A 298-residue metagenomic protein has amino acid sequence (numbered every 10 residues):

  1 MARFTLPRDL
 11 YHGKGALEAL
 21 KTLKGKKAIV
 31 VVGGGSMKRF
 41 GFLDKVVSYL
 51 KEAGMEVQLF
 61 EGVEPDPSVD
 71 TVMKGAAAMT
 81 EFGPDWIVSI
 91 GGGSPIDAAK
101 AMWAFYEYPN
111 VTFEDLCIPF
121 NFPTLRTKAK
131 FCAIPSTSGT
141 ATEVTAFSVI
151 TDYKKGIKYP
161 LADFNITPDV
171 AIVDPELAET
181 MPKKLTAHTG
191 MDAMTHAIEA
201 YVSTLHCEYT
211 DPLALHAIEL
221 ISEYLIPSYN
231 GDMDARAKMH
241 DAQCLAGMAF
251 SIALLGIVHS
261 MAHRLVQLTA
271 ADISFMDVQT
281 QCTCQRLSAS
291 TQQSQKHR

Functional and structural regions predicted by a protein language model:
M1-W86: ATP/NTP phosphate-donor binding region
R8, K14-G15, G33-G34, V63 (+9 more regions): Fold-independent oxyanion-binding glycine-rich loops and adjacent beta-strand/coil segments at enzyme active sites
D9, A28-I29, Q58, D85-V88 (+6 more regions): Structural motif
D70-E176: Glycine/threonine-rich beta-strand-loop-alpha-helix active-site module that forms ligand/phosphate-binding
G139, C244-F275: Glycine-rich phosphate/pyrophosphate-binding beta-alpha loops
F147-A253: Carboxylate- and glycine-rich phosphate/diphosphate-binding segment that chelates Mg2+/Mn2+
Q267-R298: Gly/Pro-rich interdomain helix-loop hinge
